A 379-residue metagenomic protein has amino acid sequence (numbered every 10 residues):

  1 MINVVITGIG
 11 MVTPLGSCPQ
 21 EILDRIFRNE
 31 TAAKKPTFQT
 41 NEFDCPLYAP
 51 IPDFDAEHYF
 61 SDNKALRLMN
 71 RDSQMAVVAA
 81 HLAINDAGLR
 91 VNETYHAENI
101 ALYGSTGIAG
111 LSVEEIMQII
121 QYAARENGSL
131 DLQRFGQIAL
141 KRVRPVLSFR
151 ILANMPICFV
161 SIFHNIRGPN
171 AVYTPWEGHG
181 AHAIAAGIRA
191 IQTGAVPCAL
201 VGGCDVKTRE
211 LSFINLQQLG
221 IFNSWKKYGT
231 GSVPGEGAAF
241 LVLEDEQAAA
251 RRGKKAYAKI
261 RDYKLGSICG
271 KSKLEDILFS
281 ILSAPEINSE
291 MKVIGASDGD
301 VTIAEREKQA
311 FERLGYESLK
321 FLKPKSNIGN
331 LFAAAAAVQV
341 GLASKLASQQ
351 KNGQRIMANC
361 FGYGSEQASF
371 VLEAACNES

Functional and structural regions predicted by a protein language model:
M1-A65, Q247-R261, G341-Q350, A374-S379: ACP-dependent fatty acid/polyketide chain-elongation machinery
N3-I9, E30-P36, G220-K292, G364 (+2 more regions): Condensing-enzyme catalytic core mediating Claisen C-C bond formation in acyl metabolism
I6, E21-I22, F27-H164, K207 (+2 more regions): Conserved beta-ketoacyl condensing-enzyme motif
G10, Y103-T106, T174, A199-D205 (+2 more regions): Short beta-strand segments
M11-P14, N63-H81, I119, R144 (+6 more regions): Active-site pocket-shaping loop/turn-to-helix segments
S17, V113-M117, R209-N215, A304-E305 (+1 more regions): Short acidic, glycine/serine/threonine-rich loops at helix termini
K35, V196-L219, S224, G229-T230 (+4 more regions): Acyl-CoA/ACP chain-elongation machinery
A76-L89, A153-P156, S161-H164, N170-G202 (+4 more regions): Active-site-proximal alpha-helical scaffold in enzymes
